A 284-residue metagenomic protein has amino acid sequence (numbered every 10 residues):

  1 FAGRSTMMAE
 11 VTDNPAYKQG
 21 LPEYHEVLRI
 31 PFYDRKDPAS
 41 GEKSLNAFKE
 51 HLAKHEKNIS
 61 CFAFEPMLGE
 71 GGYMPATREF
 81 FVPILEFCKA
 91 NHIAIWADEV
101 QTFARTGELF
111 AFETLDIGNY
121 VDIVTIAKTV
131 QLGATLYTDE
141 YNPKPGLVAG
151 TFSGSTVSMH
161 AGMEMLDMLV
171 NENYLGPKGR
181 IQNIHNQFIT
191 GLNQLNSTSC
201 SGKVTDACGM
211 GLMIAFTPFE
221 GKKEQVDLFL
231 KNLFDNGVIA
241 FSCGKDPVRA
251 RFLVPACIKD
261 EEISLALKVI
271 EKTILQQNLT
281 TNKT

Functional and structural regions predicted by a protein language model:
F1-T284: Conserved N-terminal phosphate-binding loop of PLP-dependent enzymes in the Aspartate aminotransferase
